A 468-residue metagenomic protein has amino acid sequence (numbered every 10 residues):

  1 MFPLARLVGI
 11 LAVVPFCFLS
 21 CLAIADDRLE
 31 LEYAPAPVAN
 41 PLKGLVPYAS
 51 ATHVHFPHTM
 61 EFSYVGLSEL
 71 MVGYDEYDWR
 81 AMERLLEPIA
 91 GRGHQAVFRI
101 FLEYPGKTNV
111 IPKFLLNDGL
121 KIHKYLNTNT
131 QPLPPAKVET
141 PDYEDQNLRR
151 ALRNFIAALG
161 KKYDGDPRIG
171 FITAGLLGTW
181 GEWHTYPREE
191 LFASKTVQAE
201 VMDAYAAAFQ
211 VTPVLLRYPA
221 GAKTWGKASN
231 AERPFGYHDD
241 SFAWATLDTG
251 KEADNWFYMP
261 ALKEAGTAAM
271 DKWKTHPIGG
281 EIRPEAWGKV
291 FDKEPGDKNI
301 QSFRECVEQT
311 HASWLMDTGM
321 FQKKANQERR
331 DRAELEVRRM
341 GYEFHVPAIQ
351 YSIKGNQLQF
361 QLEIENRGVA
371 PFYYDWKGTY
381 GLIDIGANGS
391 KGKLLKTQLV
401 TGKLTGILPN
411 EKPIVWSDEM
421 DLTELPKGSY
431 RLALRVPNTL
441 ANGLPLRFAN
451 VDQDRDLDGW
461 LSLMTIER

Functional and structural regions predicted by a protein language model:
V8-S20: Bacterial N-terminal signal peptides
D26-L148, M270-N326: N-terminal substrate-binding region of glycoside hydrolase catalytic domains
D26-P88, Q95, L148, N154 (+7 more regions): Non-catalytic accessory regions flanking glycosidase/transglycosidase catalytic cores in CAZymes
E61, I89, L159, I172 (+1 more regions): Conserved, mostly hydrophobic/aromatic
N127-L148, F155-L191: Active-site groove signature of glycoside hydrolases
R168-L177, M202-W225: Aromatic-lined carbohydrate-recognition surfaces of secreted/lumenal glycan-active proteins
W180-H184, G221-S302: Active-site clefts of carbohydrate-active enzymes
E334-R468: Extracellular/luminal regions of secreted and cell-surface proteins that mediate adhesion/ECM remodeling
